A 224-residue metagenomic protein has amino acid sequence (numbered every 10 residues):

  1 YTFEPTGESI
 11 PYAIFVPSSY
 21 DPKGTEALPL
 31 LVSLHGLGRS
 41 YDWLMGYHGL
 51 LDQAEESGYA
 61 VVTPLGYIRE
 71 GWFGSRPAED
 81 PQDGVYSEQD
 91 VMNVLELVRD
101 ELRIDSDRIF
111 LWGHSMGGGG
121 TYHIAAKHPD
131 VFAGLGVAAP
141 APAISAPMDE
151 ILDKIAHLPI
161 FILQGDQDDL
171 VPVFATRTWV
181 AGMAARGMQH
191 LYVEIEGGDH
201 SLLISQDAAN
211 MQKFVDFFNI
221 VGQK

Functional and structural regions predicted by a protein language model:
Y1-G24: N-terminal cap/lid segment of alpha/beta-hydrolase-fold proteins
S9-P11, A27-R103: Serine-hydrolase catalytic machinery in alpha/beta-hydrolase-like enzymes
S18, L37, L65-I68, A141 (+1 more regions): Short beta-to-alpha linker loops that shape the active-site pocket of alpha/beta-hydrolase fold enzymes
T25-L28, L44, P81-Q89, A126 (+2 more regions): Soluble non-cytosolic domains of exported or imported proteins
V32-G36, A139, Q164: The conserved beta1-alpha1 loop
G46, R99-D100, D107-K154: Primarily recognizes the serine-hydrolase "nucleophile elbow" in alpha/beta-hydrolase and SGNH/GDSL folds
I155-I160: Short, proline-enriched alpha-helix->beta-strand connector loops that line the catalytic pocket of alpha/beta-hydrolase
F161-L163, D169-K224: C-terminal catalytic histidine-bearing segment of alpha/beta-hydrolase fold enzymes
